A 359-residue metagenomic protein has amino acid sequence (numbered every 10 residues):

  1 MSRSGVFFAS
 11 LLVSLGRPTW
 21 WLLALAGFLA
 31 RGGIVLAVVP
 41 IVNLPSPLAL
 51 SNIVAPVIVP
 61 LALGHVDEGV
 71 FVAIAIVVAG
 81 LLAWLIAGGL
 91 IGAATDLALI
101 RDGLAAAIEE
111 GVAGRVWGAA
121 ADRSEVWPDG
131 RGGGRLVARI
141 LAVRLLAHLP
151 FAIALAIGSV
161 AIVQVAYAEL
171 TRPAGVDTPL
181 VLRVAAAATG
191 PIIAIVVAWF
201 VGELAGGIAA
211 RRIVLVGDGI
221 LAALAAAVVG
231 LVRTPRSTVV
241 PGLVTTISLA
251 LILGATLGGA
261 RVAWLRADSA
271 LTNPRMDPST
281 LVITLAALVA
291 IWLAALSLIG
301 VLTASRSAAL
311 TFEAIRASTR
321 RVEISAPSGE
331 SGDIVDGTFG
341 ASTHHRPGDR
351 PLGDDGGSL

Functional and structural regions predicted by a protein language model:
M1-F71, I91-V112, L170-T171, L182-I220 (+1 more regions): Juxtamembrane transition segments at transmembrane-helix termini in multipass membrane proteins
M1-F8, V112-R135, L215-A225: Short, membrane-interfacial amphipathic segments enriched in basic
L12-T19, A26, A30, W127 (+2 more regions): Alpha-helical transmembrane segments of multi-pass membrane proteins
V72-A73, V77, L81, A113-L155 (+1 more regions): Alpha-helical membrane-spanning segments of integral membrane proteins, especially the hydrophobic core of TM bundles
I86-G89: Surface-exposed, low-complexity/disordered segments and acidic/polar micro-motifs at processing/linker regions
S124, L141, V163-L170: Internal, hydrophobic cores of structured domains that mediate oligomerization or house catalytic pockets within large
D129-V137, L170-V181, I213-V232: Alpha-helical transmembrane segments with an aromatic anchor "belt"
G158-Y167, L257-A260: Extracellular/periplasmic helix-exit of transmembrane alpha-helices
